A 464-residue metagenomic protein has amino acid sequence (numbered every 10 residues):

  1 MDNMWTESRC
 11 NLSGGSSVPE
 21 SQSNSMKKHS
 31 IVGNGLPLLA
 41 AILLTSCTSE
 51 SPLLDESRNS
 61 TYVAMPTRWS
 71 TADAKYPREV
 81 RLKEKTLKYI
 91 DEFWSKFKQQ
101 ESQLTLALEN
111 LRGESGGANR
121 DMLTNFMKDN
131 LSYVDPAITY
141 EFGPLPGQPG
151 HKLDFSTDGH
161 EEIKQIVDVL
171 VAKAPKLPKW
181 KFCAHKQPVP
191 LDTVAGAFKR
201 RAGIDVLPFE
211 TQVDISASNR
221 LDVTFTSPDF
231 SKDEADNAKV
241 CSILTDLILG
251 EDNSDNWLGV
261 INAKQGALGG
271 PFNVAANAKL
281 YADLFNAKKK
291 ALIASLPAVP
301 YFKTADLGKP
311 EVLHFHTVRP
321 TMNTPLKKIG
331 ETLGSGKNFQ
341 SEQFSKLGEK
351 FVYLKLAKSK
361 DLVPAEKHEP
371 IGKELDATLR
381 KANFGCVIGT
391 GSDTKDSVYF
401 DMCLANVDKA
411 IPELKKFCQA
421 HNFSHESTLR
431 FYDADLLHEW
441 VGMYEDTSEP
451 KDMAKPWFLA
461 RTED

Functional and structural regions predicted by a protein language model:
N24-L36: Bacterial N-terminal signal peptides that target proteins for export
T45-S46: C-terminal motif of bacterial Sec signal peptides marking the signal peptidase cleavage site
P66-A107, K176-E234, V407, I411 (+2 more regions): Catalytic "initiation/cleavage/transfer" segments centered on a nucleophilic residue and adjacent nucleic-acid-engaging
K98-T139, R319-K327, S359-C386: Surface-exposed, low-hydrophobicity interaction/linker segments
G116-P178: An N-terminal, globular interaction/scaffold subdomain
D135-G143, D255-A263, T378-S397: Short, glycine- and small/hydrophobic-rich beta-strand elements in well-ordered beta-sheets
A202-D205, F209-P310, L326-G336: Long, hydrophobic alpha/beta structural blocks
K309-E463: C-terminal structured domains
